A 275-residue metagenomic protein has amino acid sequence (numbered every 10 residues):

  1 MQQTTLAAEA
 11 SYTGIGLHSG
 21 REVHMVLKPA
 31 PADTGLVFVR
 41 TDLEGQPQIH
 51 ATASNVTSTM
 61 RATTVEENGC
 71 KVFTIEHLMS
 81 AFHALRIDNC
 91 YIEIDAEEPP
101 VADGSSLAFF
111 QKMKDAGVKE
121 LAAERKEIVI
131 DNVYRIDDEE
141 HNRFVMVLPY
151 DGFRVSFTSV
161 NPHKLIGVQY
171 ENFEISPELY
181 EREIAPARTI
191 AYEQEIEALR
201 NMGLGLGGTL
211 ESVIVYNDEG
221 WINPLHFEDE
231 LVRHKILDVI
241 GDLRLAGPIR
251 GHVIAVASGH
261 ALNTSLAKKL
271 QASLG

Functional and structural regions predicted by a protein language model:
M1-D88, E93-G275: C-terminal regulatory domains involved in ligand/effector binding and gene-expression control
